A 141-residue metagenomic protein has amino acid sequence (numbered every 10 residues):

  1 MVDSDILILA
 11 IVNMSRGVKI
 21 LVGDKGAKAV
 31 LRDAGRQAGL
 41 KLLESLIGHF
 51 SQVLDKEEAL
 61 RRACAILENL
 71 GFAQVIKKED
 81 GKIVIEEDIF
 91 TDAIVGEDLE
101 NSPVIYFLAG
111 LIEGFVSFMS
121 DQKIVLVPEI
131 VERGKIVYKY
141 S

Functional and structural regions predicted by a protein language model:
M1-V84, I89-V104, E129-V137, S141: N-terminal accessory segment detector
D24, D121-Q122: Short, well-ordered coil loops that connect the C-terminus of an alpha-helix to the N-terminus of a beta-strand
I105-D121: Active-site helix/loop of acyl-thioester processing domains in fatty-acid/polyketide metabolism, spanning hotdog-fold
K123-V127: Glycine-rich ATP-binding loops of the HATPase_c
